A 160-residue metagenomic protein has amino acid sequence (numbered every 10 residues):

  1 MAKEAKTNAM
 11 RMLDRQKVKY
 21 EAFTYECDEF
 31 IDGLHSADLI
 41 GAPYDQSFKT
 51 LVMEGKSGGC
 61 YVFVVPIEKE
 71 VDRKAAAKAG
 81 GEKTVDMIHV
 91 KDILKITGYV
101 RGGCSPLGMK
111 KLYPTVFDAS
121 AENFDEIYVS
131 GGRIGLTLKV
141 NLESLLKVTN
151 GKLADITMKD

Functional and structural regions predicted by a protein language model:
M1-D160: Extended, low-hydrophobicity, polar/charged segments
